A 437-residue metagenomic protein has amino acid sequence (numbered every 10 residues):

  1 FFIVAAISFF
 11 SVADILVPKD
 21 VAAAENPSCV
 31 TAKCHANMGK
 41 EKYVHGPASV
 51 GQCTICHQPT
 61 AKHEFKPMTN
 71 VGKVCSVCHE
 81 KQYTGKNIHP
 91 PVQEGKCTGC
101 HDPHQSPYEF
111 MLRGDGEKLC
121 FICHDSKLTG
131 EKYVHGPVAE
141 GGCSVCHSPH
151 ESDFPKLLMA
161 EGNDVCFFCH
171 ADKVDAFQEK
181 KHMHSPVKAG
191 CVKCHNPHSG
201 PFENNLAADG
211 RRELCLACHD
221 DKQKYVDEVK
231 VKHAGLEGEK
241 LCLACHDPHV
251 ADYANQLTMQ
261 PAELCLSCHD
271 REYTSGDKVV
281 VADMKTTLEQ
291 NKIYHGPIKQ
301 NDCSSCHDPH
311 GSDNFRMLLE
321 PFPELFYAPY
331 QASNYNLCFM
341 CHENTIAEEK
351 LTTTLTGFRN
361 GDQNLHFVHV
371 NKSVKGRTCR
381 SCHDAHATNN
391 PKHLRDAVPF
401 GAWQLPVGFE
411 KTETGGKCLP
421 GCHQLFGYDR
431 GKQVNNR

Functional and structural regions predicted by a protein language model:
F1-S11: Bacterial N-terminal signal peptides
F10-R437: Short sequence/structural segments immediately N-terminal
